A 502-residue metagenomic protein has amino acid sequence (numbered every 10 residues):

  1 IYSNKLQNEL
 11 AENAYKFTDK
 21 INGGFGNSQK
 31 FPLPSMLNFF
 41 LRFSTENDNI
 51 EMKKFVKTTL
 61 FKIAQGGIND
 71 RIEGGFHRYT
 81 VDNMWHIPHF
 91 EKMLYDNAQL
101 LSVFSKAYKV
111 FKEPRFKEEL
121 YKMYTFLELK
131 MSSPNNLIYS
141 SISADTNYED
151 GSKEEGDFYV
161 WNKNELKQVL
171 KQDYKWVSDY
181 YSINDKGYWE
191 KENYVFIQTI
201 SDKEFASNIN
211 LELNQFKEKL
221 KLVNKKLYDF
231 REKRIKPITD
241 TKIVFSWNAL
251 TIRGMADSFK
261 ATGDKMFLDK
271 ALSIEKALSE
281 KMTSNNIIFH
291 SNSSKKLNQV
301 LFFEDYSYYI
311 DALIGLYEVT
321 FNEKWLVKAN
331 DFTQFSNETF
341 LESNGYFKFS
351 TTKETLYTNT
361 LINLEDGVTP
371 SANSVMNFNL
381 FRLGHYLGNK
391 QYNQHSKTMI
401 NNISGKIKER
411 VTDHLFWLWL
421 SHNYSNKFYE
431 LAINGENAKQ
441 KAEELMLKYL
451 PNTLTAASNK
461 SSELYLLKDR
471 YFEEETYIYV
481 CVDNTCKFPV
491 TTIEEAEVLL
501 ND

Functional and structural regions predicted by a protein language model:
I1-D502: Glycan-recognition and catalytic cores of secretory/periplasmic carbohydrate-active enzymes
